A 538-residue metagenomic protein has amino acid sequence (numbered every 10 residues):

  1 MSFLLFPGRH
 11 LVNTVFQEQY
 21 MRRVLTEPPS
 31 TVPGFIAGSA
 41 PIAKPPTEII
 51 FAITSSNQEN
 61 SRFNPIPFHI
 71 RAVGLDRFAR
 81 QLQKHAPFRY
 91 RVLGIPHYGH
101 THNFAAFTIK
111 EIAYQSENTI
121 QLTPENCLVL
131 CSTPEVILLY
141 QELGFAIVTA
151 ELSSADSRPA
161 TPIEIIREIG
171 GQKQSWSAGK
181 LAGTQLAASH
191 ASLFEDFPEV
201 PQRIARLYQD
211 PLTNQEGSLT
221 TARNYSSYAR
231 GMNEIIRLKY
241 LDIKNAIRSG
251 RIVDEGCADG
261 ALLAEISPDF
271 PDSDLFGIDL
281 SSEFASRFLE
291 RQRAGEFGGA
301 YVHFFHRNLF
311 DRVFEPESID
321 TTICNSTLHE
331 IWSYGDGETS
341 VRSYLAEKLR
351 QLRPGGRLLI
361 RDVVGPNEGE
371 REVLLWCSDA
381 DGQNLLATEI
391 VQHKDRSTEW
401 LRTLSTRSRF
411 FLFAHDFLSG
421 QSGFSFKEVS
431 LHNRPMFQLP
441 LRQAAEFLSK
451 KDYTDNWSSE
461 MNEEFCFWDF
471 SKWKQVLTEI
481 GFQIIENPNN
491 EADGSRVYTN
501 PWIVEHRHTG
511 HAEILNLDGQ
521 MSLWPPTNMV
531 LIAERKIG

Functional and structural regions predicted by a protein language model:
M1-S218: Nucleotidyltransferase catalytic core that binds NTPs
A205-N245: Class I SAM-dependent methyltransferase Rossmann-like catalytic core, especially the SAM/SAH-binding loop
S249-A258: Conserved class I S-adenosyl-L-methionine
A261-D311: Class I SAM-dependent methyltransferase SAM/SAH-binding core
I323: A conserved beta-strand element that flanks and buttresses the S-adenosyl-L-methionine
S340-P354: A short glycine-rich, Lys/Arg-flanked "PGG" loop and its adjoining helix->strand segment in the class I
R357-R442: Conserved class I S-adenosyl-L-methionine
E463-G481: Short alpha-helix
